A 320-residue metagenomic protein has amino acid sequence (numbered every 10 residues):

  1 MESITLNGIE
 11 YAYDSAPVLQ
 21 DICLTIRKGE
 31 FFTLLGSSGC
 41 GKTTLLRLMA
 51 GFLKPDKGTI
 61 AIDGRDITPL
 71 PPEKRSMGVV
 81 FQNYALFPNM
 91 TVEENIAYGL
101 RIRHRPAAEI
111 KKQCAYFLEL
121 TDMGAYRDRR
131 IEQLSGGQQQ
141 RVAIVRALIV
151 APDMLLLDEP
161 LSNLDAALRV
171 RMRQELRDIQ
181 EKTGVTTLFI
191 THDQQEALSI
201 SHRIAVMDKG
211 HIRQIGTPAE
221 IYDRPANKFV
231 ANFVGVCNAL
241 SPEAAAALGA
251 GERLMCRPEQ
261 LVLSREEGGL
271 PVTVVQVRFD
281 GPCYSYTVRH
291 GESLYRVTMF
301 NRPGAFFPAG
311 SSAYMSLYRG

Functional and structural regions predicted by a protein language model:
L35-S37: The feature captures the beta-strand-to-loop junction immediately N-terminal to the Walker
A50: Helix-to-loop junction immediately C-terminal to a conserved catalytic motif
D56-T59, K209: Conserved coupling/switch loops of ABC nucleotide-binding domains, chiefly the family-specific signature
G58-D66: Conserved ABC transporter NBD signature motif
P72-G78, Q82-A226: ABC ATPase nucleotide-binding domains
A247-G320: Non-catalytic connector elements of ABC transporters
